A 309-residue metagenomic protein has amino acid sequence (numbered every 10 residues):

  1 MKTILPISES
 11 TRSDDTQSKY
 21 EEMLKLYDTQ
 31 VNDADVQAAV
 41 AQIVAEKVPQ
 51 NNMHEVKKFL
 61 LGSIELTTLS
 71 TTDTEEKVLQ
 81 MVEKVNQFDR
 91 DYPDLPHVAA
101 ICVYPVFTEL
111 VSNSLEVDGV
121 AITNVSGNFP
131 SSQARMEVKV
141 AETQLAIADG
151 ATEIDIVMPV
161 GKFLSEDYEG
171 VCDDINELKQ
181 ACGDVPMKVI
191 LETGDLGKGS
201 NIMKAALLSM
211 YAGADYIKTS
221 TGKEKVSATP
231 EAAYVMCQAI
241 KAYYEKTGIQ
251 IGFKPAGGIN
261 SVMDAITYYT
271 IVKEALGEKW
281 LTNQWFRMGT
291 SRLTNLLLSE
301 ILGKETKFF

Functional and structural regions predicted by a protein language model:
K2-G62: Charged, compositionally biased N-terminal leader segments and the immediate start of the first structured element
K47-L61, T67, T72-P96, V106-F253 (+2 more regions): Alpha/beta enzyme core
I101-V103: Short, hydrophobic beta-strand segments that form beta-sheet elements in well-ordered domains
N295: Metal-centered catalytic cores of metalloenzymes
